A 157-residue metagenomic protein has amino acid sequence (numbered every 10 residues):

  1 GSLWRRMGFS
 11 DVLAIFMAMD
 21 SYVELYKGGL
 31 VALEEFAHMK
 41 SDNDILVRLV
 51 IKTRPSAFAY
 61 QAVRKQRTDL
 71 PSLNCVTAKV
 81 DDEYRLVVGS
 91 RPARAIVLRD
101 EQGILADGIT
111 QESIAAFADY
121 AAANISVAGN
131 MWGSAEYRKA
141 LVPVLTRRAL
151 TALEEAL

Functional and structural regions predicted by a protein language model:
S2-L157: C-terminal structural segment of proteins
